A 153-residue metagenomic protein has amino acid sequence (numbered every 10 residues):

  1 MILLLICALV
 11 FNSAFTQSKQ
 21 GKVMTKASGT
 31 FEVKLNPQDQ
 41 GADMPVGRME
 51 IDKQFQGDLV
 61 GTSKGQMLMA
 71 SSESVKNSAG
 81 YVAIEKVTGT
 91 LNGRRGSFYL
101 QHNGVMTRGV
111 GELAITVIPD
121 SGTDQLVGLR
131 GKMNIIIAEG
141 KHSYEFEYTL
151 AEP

Functional and structural regions predicted by a protein language model:
M1-L4: Sec-dependent signal peptide recognition, specifically the positively charged N-region followed immediately by
C7-P153: Targeting-peptide/extracellular-domain and disordered-appendage signature
